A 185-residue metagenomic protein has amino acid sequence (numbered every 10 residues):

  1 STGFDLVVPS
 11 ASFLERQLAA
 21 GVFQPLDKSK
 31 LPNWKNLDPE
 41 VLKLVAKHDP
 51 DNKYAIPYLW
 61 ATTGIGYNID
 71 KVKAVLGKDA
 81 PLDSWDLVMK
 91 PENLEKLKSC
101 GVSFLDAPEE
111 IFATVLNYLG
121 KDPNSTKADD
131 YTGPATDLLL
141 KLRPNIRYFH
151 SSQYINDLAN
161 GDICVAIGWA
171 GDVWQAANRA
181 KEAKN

Functional and structural regions predicted by a protein language model:
S1, S12, Y58-W60, D83-M89 (+1 more regions): Tryptophan-centric aromatic hotspots in well-structured domains and transmembrane helices
S1-Q17, N156: Early extracytoplasmic/lumenal segment of secretory-pathway proteins
T2-L6, Q24-D70: A structural signal for short loop-to-beta-strand junctions that line the ligand-binding cleft of periplasmic/secreted
A11-F13, I69-K71, N93, A107 (+1 more regions): Solvent-exposed coil/turn segments that connect beta secondary-structure elements in extracytoplasmic/periplasmic
L14, C100-N185: Ligand-binding pocket segment of bilobal, Venus flytrap-like solute-binding proteins
L18-L26, P50-N52, A176-N185: Ligand-binding "clamshell"
G66-K71, L116-G120: A bilobed periplasmic-binding-protein/Venus flytrap-type ligand-binding module shared by bacterial periplasmic
A74-N93: Flexible hinge/capping segments at coil-to-helix
